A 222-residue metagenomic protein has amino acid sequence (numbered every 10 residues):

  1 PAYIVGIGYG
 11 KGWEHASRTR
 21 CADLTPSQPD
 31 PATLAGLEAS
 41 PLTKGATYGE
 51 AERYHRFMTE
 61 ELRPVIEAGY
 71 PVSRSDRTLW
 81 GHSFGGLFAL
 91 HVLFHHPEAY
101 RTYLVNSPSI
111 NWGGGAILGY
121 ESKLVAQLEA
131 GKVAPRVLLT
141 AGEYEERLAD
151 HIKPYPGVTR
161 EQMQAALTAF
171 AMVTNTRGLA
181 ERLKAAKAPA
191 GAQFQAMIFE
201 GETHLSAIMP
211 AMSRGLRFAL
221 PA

Functional and structural regions predicted by a protein language model:
P1-A222: Non-catalytic cap/lid and distal C-terminal segments of serine-dependent acyl enzymes
